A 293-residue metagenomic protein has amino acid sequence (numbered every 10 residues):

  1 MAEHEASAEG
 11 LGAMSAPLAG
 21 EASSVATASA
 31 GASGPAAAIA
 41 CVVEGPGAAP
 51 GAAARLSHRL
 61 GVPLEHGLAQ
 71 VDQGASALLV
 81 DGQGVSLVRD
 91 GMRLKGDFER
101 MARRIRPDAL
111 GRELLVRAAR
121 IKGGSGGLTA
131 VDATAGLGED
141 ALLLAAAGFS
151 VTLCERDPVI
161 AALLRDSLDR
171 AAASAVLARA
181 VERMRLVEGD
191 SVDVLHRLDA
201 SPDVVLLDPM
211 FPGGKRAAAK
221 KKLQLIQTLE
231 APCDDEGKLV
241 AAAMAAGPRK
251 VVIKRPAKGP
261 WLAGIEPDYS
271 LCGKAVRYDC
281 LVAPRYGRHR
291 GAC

Functional and structural regions predicted by a protein language model:
A2-E5, M14-L18, A26-L128, C293: S-adenosyl-L-methionine
E3-H4, S15, P35-I39, K221 (+3 more regions): SAM/dcSAM-binding transferase cores
A130-L143, P202-K220: Conserved proline-anchored active-site loop of SAM-dependent methyltransferases that bridges a beta-strand
S150-E155: Conserved SAM-binding motif I beta-strand of class I
R156-S201: S-adenosyl-L-methionine
D190-V194, A231-M244: A short, acidic, amphipathic alpha-helical segment used as a generic capping/interface helix at domain edges
P209-L239: Mobile active-site "lid"/loop adjacent to the S-adenosyl-L-methionine
E236-V282: Conserved Class I SAM-dependent methyltransferase catalytic core
